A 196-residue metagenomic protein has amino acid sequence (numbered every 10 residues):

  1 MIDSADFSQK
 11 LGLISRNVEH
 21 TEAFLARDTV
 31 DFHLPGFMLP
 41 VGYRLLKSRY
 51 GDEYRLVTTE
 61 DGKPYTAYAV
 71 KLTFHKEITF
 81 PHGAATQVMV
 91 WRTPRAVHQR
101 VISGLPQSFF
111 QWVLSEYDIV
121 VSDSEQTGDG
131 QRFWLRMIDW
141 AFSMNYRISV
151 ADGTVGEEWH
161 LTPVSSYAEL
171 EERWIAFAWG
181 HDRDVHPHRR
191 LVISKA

Functional and structural regions predicted by a protein language model:
M1-R100, Q111-A196: Non-catalytic substrate-recognition and accessory regions of acyl/acetyltransferase enzymes
